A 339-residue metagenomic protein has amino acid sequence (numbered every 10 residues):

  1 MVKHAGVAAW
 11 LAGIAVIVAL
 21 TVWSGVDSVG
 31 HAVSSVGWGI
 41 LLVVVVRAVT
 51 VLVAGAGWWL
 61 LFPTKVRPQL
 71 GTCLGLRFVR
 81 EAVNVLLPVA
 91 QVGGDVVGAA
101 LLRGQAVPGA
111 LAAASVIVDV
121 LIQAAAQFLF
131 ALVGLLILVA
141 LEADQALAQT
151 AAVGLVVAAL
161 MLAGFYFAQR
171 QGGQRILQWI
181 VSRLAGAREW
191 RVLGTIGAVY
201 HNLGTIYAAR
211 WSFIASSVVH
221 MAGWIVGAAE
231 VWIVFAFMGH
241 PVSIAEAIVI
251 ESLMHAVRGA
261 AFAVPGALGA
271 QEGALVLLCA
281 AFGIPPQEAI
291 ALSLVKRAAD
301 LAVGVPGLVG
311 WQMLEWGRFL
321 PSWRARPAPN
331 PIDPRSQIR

Functional and structural regions predicted by a protein language model:
M1-F78, I137, E142-G259, P286-L292 (+1 more regions): Predominantly cytoplasmic-facing regulatory/coupling regions of multi-pass membrane proteins
F62, L74-A106, L193-Y200: Extended non-transmembrane interhelical loops and adjacent amphipathic helices of multipass membrane proteins
G71-G75, A90, D95, G104-L121 (+1 more regions): Membrane-interface alpha-helices at helix entry/exit sites of multi-pass transporters
V79-L87, A110-L136, V157, V257 (+1 more regions): Membrane-embedded alpha-helical segments of transport systems, primarily multispan ion/solute transporters
A82-V89, A236, S252-E272: Transmembrane alpha-helix interface/packing and boundary motifs in multi-pass membrane proteins, characterized by
Q91-G104, V133, A263-A281, G310: Re-entrant/interfacial helical elements at transmembrane boundaries that shape and gate the permeation pathway
V97-L101, A113-V116, F128-L129, V218-V219 (+1 more regions): Hydrophobic alpha-helical membrane segments of integral membrane proteins
T195-V199, F262-A267, Q271-V295: Hydrophobic alpha-helical transmembrane segments in multi-pass integral membrane proteins
